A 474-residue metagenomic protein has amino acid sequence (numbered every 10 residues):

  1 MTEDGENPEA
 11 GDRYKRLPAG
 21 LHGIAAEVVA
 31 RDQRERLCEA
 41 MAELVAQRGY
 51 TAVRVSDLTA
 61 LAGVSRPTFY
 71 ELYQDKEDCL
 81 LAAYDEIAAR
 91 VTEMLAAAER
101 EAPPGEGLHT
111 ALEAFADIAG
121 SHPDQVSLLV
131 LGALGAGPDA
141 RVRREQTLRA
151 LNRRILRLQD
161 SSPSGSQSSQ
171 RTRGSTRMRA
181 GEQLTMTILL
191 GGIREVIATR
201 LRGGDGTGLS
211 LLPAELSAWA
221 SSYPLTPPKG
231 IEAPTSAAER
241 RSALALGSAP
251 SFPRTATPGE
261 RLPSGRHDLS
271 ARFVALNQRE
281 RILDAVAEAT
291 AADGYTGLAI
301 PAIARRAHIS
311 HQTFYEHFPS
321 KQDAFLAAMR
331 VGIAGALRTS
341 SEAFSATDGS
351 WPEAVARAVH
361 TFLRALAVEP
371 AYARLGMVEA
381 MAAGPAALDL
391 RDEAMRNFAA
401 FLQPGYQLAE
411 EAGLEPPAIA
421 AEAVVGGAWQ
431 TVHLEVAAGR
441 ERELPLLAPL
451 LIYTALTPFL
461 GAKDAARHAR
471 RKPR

Functional and structural regions predicted by a protein language model:
M1-L21, R153, R157-S161, G165-R173 (+6 more regions): C-terminal peripheral helix-coil segments that are non-catalytic and often amphipathic
V28-D32, V45, Y73, E77-R90 (+10 more regions): Alpha-helical DNA-contacting segments of helix-turn-helix folds
A30-D57, F252, R261, R266-H267 (+2 more regions): Short, amphipathic alpha-helix enriched in basic
L44-D78, D293-D323: Helix-turn-helix
Y50-V53, A88-V91, F115, Q125-L129 (+7 more regions): Short, structured motif recognition centered on aromatic/hydrophobic residues
A96-D124, S166-R173, S341-A371: Hydrophobic alpha-helical connector segments
G120-P138, N152, L156-Q159, A198 (+3 more regions): Amphipathic alpha-helical segments used for helix-helix packing
P138-R173, A180-A198, S210-A218, P385-E411 (+3 more regions): Amphipathic alpha-helical packing segments from all-alpha helical-bundle domains
